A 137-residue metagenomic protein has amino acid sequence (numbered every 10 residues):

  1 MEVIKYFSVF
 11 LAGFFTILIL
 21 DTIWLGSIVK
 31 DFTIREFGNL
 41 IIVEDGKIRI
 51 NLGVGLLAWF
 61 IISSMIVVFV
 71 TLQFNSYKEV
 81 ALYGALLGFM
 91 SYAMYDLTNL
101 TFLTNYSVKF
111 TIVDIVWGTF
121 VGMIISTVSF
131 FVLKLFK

Functional and structural regions predicted by a protein language model:
M1-K137: Juxtamembrane/disordered regions of integral membrane proteins
